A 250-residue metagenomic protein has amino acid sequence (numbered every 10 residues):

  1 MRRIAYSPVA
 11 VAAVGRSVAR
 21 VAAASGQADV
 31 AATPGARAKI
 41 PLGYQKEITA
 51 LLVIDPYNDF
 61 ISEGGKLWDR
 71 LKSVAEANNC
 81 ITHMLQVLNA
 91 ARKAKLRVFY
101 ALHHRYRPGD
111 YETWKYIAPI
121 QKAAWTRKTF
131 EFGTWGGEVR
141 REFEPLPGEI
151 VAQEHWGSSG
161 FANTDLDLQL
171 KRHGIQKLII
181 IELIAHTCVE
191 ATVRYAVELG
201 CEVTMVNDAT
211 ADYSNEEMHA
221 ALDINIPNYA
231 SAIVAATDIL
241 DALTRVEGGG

Functional and structural regions predicted by a protein language model:
M1-A5: N-terminal chloroplast transit peptides
Y6-S7, G15-S17, A24-A50, D59 (+3 more regions): Active-site-adjacent betaalpha module
E47, G65-A91, L96-R97: A short alpha/beta connector and helix-capping loop motif
Y57-E63: Short acidic, Gly/Ser-rich segments with clustered Asp/Glu that frequently serve as metal-coordination loops in enzyme
Y100-G109, K115-Y116: Catalytic-core segment of enzymes that process non-peptidic bonds
